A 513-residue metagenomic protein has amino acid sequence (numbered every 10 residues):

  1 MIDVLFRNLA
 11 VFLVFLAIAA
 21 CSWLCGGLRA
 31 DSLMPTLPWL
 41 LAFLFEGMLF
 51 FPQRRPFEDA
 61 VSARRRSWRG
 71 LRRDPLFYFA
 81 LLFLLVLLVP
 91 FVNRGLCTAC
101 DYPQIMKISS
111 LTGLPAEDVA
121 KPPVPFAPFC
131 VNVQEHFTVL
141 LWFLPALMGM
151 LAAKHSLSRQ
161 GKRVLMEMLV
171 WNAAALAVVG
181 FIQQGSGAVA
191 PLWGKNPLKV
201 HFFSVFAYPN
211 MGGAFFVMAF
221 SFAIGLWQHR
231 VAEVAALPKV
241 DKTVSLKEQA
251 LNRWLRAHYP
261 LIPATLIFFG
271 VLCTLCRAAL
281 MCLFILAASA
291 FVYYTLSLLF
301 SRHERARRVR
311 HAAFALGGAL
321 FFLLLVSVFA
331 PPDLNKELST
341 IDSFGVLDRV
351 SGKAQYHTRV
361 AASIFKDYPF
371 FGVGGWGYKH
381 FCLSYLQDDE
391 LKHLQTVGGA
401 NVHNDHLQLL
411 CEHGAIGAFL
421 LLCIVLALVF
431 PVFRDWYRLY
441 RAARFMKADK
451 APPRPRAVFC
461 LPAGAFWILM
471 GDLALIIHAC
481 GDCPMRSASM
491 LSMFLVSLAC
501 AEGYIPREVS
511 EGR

Functional and structural regions predicted by a protein language model:
M1-G27, P38-F51, F79, L84 (+5 more regions): Alpha-helical transmembrane segments of multi-pass inner-membrane proteins
L13-L28, F45-L144: N-terminal hydrophobic segments of proteins, predominantly signal-anchor/transmembrane helices of inner/organellar
C21-L24, A116-V131, W193-V205, G352-Y356 (+1 more regions): Juxtamembrane membrane-water interface segments that cap and precede transmembrane helices
G27-A30, F91-Q104, F181-L192, V328-E337 (+1 more regions): Helix-to-loop transition at the C-terminal end of transmembrane segments
A99-T112, A188-V205, D333-V350: Extracytoplasmic catalytic-loop and juxtamembrane helix elements of membrane-embedded, polyprenol/dolichol-linked
I105-P122, S186-L198, L237-D241, D388-V397 (+1 more regions): Peri-membrane helix termini and adjoining interfacial loops of integral membrane proteins
H201-F203, L246, L283-A287, R308-H311 (+2 more regions): Flexible juxtamembrane loops connecting transmembrane helices in multi-pass membrane enzymes that build or modify
Y208, Q355-G399, H413-L420: TM-adjacent membrane-interface loops and short helices in multi-pass inner/ER membrane proteins
